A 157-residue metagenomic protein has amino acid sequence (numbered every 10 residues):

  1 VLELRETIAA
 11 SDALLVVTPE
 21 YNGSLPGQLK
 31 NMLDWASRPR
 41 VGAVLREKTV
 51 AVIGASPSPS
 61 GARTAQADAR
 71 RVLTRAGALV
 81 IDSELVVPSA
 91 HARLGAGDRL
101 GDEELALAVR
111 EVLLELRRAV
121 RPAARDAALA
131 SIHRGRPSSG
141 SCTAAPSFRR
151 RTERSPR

Functional and structural regions predicted by a protein language model:
V1-T7, V109, S155: Short intrinsically disordered, low-complexity coil segments enriched in acidic
L2-A76: Helix-loop-strand module that forms the ligand-binding subsite of alpha/beta enzymes
L79-R157: Glycine-rich phosphate/pyrophosphate-binding loop and the adjoining helix
